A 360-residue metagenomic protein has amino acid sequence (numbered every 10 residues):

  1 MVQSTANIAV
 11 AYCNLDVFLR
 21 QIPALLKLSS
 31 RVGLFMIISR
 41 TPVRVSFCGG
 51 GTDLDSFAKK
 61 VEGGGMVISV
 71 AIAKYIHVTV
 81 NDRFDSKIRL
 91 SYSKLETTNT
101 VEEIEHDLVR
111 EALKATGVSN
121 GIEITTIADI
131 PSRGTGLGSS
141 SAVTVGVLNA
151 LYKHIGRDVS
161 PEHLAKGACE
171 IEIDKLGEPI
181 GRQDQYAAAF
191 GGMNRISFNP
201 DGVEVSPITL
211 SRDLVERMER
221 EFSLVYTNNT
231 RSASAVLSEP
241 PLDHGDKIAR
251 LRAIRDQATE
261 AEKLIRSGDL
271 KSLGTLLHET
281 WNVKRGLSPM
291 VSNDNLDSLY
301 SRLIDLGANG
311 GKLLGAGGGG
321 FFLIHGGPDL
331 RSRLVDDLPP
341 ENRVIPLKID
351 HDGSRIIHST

Functional and structural regions predicted by a protein language model:
T5-V10: Intrinsically disordered, low-complexity segments enriched in serine/proline and basic residues
Q21-F35: Short, Lys/Arg-enriched N-terminal segments with co-localized hydrophobic residues within the first ~10-30 amino acids
V32-C48, T52-S56, S69, Y75-V118 (+4 more regions): C-terminal nucleotide
A115-T135, G167-E170: Glycine- and acidic-rich phosphate- and metal-coordinating loops
L137-R157, P161, A189: DPxDG-like acidic metal-binding loop motif
